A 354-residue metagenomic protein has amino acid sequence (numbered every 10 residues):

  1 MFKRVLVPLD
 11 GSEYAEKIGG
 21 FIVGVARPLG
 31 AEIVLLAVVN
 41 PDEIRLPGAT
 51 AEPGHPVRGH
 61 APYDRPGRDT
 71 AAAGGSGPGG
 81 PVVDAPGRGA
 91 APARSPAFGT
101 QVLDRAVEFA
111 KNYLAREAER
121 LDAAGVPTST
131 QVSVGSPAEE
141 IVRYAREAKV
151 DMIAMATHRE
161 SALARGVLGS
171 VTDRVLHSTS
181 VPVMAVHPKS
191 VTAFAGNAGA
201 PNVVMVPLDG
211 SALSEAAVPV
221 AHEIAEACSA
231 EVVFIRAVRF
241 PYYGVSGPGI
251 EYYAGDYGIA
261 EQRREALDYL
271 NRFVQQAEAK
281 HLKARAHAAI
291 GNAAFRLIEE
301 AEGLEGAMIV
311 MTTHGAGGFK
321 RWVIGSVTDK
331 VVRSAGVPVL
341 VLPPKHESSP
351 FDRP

Functional and structural regions predicted by a protein language model:
M1-A97, V126-S129, G199-A254, Q276 (+3 more regions): Small/aliphatic-rich secondary-structure junction motif
M1-R4, Y14, F21-L29, V142-F194 (+1 more regions): Gly/Ser-rich helix-loop-strand patches that form or flank binding pockets for ribonucleotide-derived cofactors
K3-R4, G99, A106, P137: Membrane-interface segments of envelope glycosyltransferases acting on lipid-linked substrates or membrane lipids
I18, Y113, V171, A217 (+3 more regions): Hydrophobic alpha-helical membrane-association signature
L103-A115, I259-N271: Short, surface-exposed alpha-helical segments at coil->helix boundaries
Y113-S129, L270-R285: A structural motif corresponding to the C-terminal end of an alpha-helix and its immediate exit/capping segment
V132-E140, A288-R296: Charged docking surfaces used in two-component/phosphorelay signaling
R272, A293-E302: A short, acidic, amphipathic alpha-helical segment used as a generic capping/interface helix at domain edges
